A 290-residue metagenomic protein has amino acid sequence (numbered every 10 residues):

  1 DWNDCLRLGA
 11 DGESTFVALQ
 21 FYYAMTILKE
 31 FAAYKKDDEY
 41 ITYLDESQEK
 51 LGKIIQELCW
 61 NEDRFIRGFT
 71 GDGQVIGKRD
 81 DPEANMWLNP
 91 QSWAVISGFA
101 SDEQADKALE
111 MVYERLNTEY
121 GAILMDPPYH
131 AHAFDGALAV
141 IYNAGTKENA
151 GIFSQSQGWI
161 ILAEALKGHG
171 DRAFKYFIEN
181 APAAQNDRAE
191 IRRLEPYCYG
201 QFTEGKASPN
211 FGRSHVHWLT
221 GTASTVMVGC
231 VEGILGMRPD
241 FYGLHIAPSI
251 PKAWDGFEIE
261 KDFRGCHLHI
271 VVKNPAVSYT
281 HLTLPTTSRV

Functional and structural regions predicted by a protein language model:
D4-A18, G73-S97, V140-Q157, L162 (+2 more regions): Solvent-exposed loop and edge beta-strand segments that line ligand/cofactor-binding and catalytic clefts
Q20-A139, I178, P182-F211, D262: Catalytic cores of carbohydrate-active enzymes
Y23-A33, W159-L166, E232: Short glycine/serine- and small hydrophobic-enriched flexible loop segments
A94, I160, E164, A173 (+2 more regions): Hydrophobic, well-ordered secondary-structure elements that form the walls of internal hydrophobic environments
L162-A183: Catalytic-core region of carbohydrate-active enzymes that cleave or remodel glycosidic bonds
P209-A253: Catalytic cores of secreted or luminal carbohydrate-active enzymes
G236-R238, P251-S278: Carbohydrate-binding surface patches
T280-T286: Conserved small/polar residues in nucleotide/adenosyl-binding loops
